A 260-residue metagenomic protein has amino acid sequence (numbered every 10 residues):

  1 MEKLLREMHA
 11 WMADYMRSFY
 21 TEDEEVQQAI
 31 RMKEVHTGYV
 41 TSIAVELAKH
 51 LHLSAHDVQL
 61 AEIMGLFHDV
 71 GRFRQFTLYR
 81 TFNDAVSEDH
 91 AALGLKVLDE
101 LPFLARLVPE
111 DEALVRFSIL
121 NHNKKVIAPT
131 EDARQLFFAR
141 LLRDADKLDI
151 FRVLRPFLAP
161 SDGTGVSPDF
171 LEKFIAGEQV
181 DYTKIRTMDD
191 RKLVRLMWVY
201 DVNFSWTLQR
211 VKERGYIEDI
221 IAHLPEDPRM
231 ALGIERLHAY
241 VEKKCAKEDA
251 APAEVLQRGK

Functional and structural regions predicted by a protein language model:
M1-A92, D132: Acidic/His-rich, divalent-metal-binding segments that scaffold phosphate/diphosphate chemistry
E2-K3, A29-G38, S42, E46-S54 (+2 more regions): Divalent metal-dependent phosphate-bond-processing catalytic cores, especially two-metal-ion Mg2+/Mn2+ enzymes that act
W11-Y15, F19, V97, S118 (+3 more regions): Residues that form generic nucleotide/phosphate-binding pockets
V45, A92-P102, F117-L120, A139-R143 (+1 more regions): A broadly conserved amphipathic alpha-helix scaffold signal in soluble, globular proteins
H52-I63, F103-L120, R134-L141: Acidic/histidine metal-binding catalytic segments
F76, R106-L107, Q209: Short, solvent-exposed secondary-structure capping/transition elements
T77-N83, L98-L101, L120-T130: Short acidic, glycine/Ser/Thr-rich loop/turn "cap" segments at secondary-structure junctions
A85-A105, E110-A113: Hydrophobic alpha-helical segments and helix pairs
